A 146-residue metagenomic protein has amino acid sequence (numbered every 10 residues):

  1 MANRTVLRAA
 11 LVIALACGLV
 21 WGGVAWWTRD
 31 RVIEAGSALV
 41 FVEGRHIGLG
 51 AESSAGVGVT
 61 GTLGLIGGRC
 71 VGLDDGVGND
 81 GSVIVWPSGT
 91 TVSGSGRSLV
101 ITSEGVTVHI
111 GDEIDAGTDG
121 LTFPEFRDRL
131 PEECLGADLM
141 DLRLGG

Functional and structural regions predicted by a protein language model:
N3-V6, A10-G146: OB-fold and OB-like single-stranded nucleic-acid-recognition modules and their adjacent interaction interfaces
